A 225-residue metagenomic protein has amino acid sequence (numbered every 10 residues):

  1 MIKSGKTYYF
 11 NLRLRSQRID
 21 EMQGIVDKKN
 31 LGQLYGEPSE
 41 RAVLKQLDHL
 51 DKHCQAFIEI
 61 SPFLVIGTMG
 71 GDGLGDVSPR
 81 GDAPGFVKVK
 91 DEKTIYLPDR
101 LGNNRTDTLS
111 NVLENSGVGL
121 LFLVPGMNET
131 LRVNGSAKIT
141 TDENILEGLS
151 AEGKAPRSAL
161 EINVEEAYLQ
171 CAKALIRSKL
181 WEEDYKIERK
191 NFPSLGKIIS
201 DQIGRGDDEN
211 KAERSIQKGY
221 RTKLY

Functional and structural regions predicted by a protein language model:
M1-Y225: Binding-site signature for planar aromatic cofactors or substrates
